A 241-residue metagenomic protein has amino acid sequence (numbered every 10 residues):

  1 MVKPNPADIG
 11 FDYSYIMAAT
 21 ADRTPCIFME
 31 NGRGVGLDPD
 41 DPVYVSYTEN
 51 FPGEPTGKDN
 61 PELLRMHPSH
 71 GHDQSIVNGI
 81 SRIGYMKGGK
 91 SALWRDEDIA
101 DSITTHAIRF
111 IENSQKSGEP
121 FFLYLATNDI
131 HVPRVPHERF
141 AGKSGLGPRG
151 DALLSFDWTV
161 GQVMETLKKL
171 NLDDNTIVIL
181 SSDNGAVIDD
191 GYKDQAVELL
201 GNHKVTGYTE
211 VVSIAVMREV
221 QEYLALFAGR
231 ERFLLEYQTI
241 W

Functional and structural regions predicted by a protein language model:
M1-G89, V205: Catalytic-site neighborhoods of secreted/periplasmic enzymes that process anionic sulfate/phosphate groups
M1-V2, S14-D22, L123-P133, L180-I188 (+1 more regions): Short, solvent-exposed turn/loop segments enriched in Gly/Ser/Thr/Pro and often Arg
I9-D12, K116-L123, L172-V178, R218: Loop/turn elements at helix/coil->beta-strand transitions in domains of secreted/extracellular proteins
E30, G161-L170, Q195-W241: Substrate-binding rim/cap in mid-to-C-terminal beta-strand-loop elements of soluble/periplasmic
E30-R33, T105-D151, V187-Q195: Active-site His/acidic residue clusters
E62-P133: Anion-binding catalytic surfaces of enzymes that hydrolyze or transfer phosphate/sulfate esters
S81-A92, E138-K143, L224-R230: Short glycine/proline-rich turn/loop motifs
P120, D157-D194: Metal-dependent active-site segment of extracytoplasmic phospho-/sulfohydrolases and closely related
